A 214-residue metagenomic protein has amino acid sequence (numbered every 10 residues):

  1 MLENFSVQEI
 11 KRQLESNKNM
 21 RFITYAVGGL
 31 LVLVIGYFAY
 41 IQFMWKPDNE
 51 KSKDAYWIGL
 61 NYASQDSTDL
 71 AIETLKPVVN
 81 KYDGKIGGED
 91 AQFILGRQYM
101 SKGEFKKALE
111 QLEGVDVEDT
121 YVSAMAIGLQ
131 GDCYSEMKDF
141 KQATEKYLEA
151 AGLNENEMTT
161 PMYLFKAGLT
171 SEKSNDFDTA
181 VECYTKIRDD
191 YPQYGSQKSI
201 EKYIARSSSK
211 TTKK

Functional and structural regions predicted by a protein language model:
M1-V32, K51: N-terminal positive-inside, membrane-proximal cytosolic segments immediately preceding the first
K46, V79-G88, D116-A124, G152-T160 (+1 more regions): Short solvent-exposed coil/turn linkers within tandem alpha-helical repeat scaffolds
T68-D69, F105, F140, F177: TPR-repeat structural position
